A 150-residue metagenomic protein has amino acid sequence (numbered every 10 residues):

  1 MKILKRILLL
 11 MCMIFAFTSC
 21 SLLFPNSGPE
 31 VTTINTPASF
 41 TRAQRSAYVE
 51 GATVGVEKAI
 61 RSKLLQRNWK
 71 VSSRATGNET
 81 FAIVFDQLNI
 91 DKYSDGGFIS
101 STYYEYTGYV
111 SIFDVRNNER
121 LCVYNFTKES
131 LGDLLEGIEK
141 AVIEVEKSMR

Functional and structural regions predicted by a protein language model:
M1-L8: Bacterial N-terminal signal peptides that target proteins for export
I3, T18-W69, R150: A structural "domain/chain start" motif
L9-S19: Bacterial N-terminal signal peptides
S27-G28, Q66-R67, G77-K128, G132: Surface-exposed short loop/turn segments
Y48, A52, V56, T102-Y104 (+1 more regions): Extracytoplasmic/periplasmic, Sec-exported soluble proteins
S72-R74: General small-molecule cofactor/ligand-binding pocket signal
L121-R150: C-terminal partner/receptor-binding element of secreted or periplasmic proteins
